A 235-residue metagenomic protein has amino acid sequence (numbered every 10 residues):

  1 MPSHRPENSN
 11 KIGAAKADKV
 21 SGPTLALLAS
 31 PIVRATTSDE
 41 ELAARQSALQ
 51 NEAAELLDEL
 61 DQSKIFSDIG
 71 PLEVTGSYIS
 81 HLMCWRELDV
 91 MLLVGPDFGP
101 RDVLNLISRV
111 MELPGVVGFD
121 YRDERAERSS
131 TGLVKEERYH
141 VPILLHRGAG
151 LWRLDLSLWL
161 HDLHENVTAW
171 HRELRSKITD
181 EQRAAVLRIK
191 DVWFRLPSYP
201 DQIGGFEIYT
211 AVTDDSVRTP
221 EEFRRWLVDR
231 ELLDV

Functional and structural regions predicted by a protein language model:
P2-V74: Helical scaffold of the NTase/Pol beta-like nucleotidyltransferase catalytic core
Q62-V103: Active-site nucleotide-donor binding segment shared across nucleotidyl transfer reactions
K64-P71, E112-L113, G148-G150: Secondary-structure boundary elements
L93-P96, M111-V116: Short helix-capping and hinge/turn segments at secondary-structure transitions, especially at repeat and domain
P96, R147, L160-D162: Non-catalytic surface loops within mature trypsin-like serine protease
D102-M111: Short amphipathic alpha-helices in soluble, non-transmembrane regions that often serve as interface/regulatory elements
P114-L158: Conserved catalytic core of two-metal-ion nucleotidyltransferases
L151-V235: Catalytic cores of NTP-dependent nucleotidyl/adenyl transfer enzymes across multiple folds
